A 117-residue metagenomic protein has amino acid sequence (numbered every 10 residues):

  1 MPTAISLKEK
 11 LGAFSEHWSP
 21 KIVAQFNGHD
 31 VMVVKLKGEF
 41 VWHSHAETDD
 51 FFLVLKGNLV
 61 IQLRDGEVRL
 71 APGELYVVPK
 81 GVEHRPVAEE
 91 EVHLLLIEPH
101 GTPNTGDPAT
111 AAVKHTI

Functional and structural regions predicted by a protein language model:
M1-M32, T110-I117: A short, N-terminal "cap"/entry segment at the start of jelly-roll beta-barrel domains of the cupin/DSBH fold
E16-H17, D30-A46: Conserved short histidine dyad/triad with adjacent acidic residue
N27, L55-K56, A71-P72, E90: A cytosolic small-molecule/anion-sensing beta-strand core signal
G28-D30, K37-E39, K56-V60, E67 (+1 more regions): Short, charged/polar surface micro-motifs in flexible loops or helix N-caps
H29-V31, D49, V92: Change "...and in nucleic-acid phosphodiester-cleaving endonucleases..." to "...and in nucleic-acid processing enzymes
K35-L36, H45-Q62, I97: Short, conserved beta-strand element in jelly-roll/cupin
R64-G81: Short acidic-glycine-tyrosine-enriched beta hairpin
K80-P108: Ligand-binding loop in jelly-roll beta-barrel domains
